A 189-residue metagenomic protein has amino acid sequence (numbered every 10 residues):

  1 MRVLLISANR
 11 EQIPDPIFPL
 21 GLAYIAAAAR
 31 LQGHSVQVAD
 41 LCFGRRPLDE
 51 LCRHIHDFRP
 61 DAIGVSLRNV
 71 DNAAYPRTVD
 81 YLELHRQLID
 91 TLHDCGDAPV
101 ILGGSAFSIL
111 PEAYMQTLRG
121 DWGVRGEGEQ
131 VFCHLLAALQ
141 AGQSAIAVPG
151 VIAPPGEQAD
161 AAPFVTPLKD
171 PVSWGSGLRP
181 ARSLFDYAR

Functional and structural regions predicted by a protein language model:
M1-R189: Acidic, low-complexity intrinsically disordered segments
